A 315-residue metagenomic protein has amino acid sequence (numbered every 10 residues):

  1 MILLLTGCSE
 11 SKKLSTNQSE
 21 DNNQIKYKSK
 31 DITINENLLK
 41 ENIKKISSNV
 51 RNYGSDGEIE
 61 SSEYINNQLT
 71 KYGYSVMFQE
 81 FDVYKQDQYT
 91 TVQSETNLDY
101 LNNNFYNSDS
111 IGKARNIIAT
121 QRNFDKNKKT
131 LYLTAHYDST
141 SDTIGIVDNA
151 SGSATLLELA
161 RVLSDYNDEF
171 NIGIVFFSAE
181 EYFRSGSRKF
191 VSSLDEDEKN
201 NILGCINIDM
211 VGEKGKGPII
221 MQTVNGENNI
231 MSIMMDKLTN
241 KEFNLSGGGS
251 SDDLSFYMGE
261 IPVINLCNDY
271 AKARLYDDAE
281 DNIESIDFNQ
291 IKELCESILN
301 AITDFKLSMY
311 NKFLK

Functional and structural regions predicted by a protein language model:
L4-G7: C-terminal motif of bacterial Sec signal peptides marking the signal peptidase cleavage site
S9-S11: Bacterial signal peptide processing site
L14-S62, Y72, F78, Q86 (+4 more regions): N-terminal capping segment at the start of a domain
I25-T33, S47-I59, N104-S108, S139-N149 (+4 more regions): Second-shell loop/turn segments in exported
N35-K44, Q68-Y72, N107-V175, K189: Catalytic-core environment of secreted peptidases
K44-R122: A non-catalytic alpha/beta surface segment that caps or lines the substrate-entry region of metallo-dependent hydrolase
S139-K237, L245, G249, D253: Acidic/histidine-rich catalytic neighborhood of metal-dependent amide-processing enzymes
E213-K315: Active-site-adjacent substrate-binding region of metalloamidase/peptidase-like peptide-processing proteins
